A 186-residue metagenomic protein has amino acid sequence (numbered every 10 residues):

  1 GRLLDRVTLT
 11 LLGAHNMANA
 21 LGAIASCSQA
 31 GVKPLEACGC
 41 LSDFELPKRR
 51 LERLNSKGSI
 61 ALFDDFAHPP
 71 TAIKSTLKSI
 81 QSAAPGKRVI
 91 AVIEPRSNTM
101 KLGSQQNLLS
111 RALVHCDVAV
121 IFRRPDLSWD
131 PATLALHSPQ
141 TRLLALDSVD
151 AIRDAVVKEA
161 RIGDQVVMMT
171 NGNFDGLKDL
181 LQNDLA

Functional and structural regions predicted by a protein language model:
G1-R6: Acidic-glycine-rich active-site phosphate/pyrophosphate-binding loop
L9: Histidine-centered acyl-transfer/condensation active-site motif and its immediate structural neighborhood
L12-H15, L21-A186: ATP-dependent carboxylate-amine ligase
